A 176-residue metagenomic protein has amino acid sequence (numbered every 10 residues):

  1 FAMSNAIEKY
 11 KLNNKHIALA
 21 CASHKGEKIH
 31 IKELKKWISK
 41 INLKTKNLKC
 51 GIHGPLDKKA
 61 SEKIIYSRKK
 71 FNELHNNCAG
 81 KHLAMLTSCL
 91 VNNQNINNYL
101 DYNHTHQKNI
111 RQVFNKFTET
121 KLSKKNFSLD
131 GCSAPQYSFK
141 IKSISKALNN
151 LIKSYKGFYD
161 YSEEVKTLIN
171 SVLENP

Functional and structural regions predicted by a protein language model:
F1-M3, I144: Residue-level preference for non-acidic, small/hydrophobic
M3-S4, K35: Short, well-ordered alpha-helical packing segments
S4, K9-Y10: Terminal-region recognition feature
K11-K124, C132, N150: Active-site-adjacent helix/loop patches that line small-molecule binding or acyl-intermediate pockets
K59-I65, I144, V172, P176: Short secondary-structure transition/capping segments
L86, P135-S154, E164-L168, L173: Active-site-proximal alpha-helical segments within enzyme catalytic domains
Q112-F127, D160-P176: Short, conserved active-site entrance elements at the starts or edges of catalytic domains
K156-F158: Short conserved catalytic/interaction loops centered on acidic-Pro-aromatic/His motifs
